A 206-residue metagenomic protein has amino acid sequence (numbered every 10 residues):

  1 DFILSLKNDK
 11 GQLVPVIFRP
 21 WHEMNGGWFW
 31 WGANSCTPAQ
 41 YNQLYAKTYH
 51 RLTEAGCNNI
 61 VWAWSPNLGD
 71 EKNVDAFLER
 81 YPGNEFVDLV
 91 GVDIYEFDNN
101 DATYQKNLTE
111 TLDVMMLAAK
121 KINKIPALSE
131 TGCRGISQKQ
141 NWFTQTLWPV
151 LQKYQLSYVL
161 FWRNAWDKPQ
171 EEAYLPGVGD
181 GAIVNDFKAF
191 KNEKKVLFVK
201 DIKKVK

Functional and structural regions predicted by a protein language model:
D1-V16, N42-A55, E79: An active-site-proximal structural segment forming one wall of the substrate-binding cleft that immediately precedes
F2-G11, E79-E85, M116-K121, P149-Q155: Acidic (Asp/Glu)-rich catalytic clusters
F2-S35, I60, S65, V90: Active-site groove signature of glycoside hydrolases
V16-W21, Y45-D75, N123-S137, F161: Aromatic-lined carbohydrate-recognition surfaces of secreted/lumenal glycan-active proteins
L68-P82, K106-A118, N141-P149: Alpha-helical scaffolding within the catalytic cores of extracellular/periplasmic polymer-degrading hydrolases
F77-Q105, W162-N164: Aromatic- and acid-rich polysaccharide-binding/catalytic face of secreted or lumenal carbohydrate-active enzymes
I94-L117, K124: Substrate-binding surface in catalytic domains of secreted glycosidases
K124-K206: Substrate-binding cleft of secreted/luminal carbohydrate-active enzymes
